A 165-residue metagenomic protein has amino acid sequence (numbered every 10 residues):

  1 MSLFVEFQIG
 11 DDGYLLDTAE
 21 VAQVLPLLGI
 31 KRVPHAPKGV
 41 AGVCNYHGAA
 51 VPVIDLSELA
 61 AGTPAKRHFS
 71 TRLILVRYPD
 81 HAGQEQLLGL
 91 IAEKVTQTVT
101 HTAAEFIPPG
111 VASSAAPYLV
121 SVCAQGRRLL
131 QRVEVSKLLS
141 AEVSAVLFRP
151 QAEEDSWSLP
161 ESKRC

Functional and structural regions predicted by a protein language model:
M1-C165: An acidic, low-aromatic, low-complexity terminal/linker signal
